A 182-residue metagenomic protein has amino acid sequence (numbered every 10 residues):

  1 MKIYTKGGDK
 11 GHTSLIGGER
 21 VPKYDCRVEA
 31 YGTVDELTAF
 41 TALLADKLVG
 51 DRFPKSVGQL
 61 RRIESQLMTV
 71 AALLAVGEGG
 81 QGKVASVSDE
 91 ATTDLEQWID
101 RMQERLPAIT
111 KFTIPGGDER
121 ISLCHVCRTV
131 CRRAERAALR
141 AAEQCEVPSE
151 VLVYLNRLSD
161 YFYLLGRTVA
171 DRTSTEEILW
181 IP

Functional and structural regions predicted by a protein language model:
M1-P182: Phosphate/pyrophosphate-binding loop motifs in nucleotide- or prenyl diphosphate-using proteins
